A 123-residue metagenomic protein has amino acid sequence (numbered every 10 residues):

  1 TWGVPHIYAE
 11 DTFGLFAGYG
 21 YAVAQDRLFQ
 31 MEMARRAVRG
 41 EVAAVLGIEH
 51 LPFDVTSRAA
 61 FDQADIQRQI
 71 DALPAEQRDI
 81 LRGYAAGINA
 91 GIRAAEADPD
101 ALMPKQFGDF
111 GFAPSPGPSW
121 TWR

Functional and structural regions predicted by a protein language model:
T1-R123: Substrate-recognition/specificity elements adjacent to catalytic centers across diverse enzyme folds
